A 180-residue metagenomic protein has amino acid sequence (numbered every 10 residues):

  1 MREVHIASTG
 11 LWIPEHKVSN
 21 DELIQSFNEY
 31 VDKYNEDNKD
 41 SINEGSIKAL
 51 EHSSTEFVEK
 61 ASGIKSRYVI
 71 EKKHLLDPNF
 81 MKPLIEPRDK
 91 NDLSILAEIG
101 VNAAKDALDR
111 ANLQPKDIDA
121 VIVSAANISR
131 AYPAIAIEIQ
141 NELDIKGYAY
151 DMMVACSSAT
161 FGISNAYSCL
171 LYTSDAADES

Functional and structural regions predicted by a protein language model:
M1-D117, L143: Conserved "HGTGT" condensation-loop signature of ketosynthase/thiolase-family condensing enzymes that catalyze
D119-A126: Short glycine-rich or small-residue beta-strand-to-loop segments that form or flank ligand, phosphate, metal/Fe-S
A126-P133: Secretory-pathway/luminal and periplasmic proteins that interact with or process carbohydrate-rich
A134-I145, Y167-L170: A glycine- and small-aliphatic-rich helix-loop capping segment at beta-alpha/alpha-beta transitions that lines
A149-T160: Active-site nucleophile and cofactor-binding loops and adjacent substrate-binding regions of central metabolic enzymes
A159-Y167: Alpha-helical metal-binding/catalytic segments enriched in His/Glu/Asp
Y172-E179: Conserved small/polar residues in nucleotide/adenosyl-binding loops
